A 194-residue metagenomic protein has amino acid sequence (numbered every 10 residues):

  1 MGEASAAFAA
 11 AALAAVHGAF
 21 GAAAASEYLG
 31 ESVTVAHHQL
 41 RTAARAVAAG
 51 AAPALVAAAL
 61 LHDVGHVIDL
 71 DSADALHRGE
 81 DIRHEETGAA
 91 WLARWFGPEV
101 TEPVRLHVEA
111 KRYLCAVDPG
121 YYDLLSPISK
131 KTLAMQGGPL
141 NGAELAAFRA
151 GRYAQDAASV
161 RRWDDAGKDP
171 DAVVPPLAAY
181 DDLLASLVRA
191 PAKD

Functional and structural regions predicted by a protein language model:
M1, E144-A146, D165-D171: Charged, low-complexity surface segments at secondary-structure and domain boundaries
M1-D81: Acidic/His-rich, divalent-metal-binding segments that scaffold phosphate/diphosphate chemistry
A19-A23, W91, P103, W163 (+1 more regions): Residues that form generic nucleotide/phosphate-binding pockets
Y28, R112, A116, L133 (+2 more regions): Residue-level signal for secondary-structure boundary elements
T34, F148-Q155, A172-P175: Short amphipathic alpha-helical interaction segments
R45-R162: Divalent metal-dependent catalytic cores for phosphoryl transfer on phosphate-bearing substrates
A166-D194: Charged phosphate-binding loop/patch that engages nucleotide di/tri-phosphates or the phosphate backbone of nucleic
